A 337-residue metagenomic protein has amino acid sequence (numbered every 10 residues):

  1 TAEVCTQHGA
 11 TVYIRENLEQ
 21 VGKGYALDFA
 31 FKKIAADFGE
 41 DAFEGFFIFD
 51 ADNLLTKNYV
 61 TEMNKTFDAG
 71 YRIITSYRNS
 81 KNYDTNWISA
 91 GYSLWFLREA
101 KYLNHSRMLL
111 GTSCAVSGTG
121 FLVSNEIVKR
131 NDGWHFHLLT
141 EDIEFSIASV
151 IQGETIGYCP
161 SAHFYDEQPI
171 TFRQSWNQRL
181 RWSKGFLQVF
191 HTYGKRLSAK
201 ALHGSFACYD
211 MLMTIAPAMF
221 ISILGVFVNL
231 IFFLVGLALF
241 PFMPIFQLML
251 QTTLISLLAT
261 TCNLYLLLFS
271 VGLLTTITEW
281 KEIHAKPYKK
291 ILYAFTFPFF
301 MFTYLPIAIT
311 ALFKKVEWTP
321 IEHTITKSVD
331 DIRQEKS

Functional and structural regions predicted by a protein language model:
T1-L18: Acidic donor-binding segment of Leloir-type glycosyltransferases
I14-G39, F43-E44, K57-L139, W176 (+3 more regions): Long helical/loop segments within the catalytic core of UDP-sugar-dependent glycosyltransferases, especially the large
G45-F49: Short aromatic-hydrophobic micro-motifs that form the base-stacking/packing surface for donor nucleotide recognition
D50-L54, H137, S149: The conserved acidic donor/metal-binding loop of glycosyltransferases
L139-F145: Acidic donor-binding loop at a coil-to-helix junction in glycosyltransferase catalytic cores that engages
S146-F164: Catalytic donor-sugar/metal-binding loop of nucleotide-sugar-dependent glycosyltransferases
P160-Q174: Active-site donor/metal-binding and catalytic loop motifs of nucleotide-sugar-dependent glycosylation enzymes
K195-M211, A238-S337: Juxtamembrane C-terminal module of membrane proteins
